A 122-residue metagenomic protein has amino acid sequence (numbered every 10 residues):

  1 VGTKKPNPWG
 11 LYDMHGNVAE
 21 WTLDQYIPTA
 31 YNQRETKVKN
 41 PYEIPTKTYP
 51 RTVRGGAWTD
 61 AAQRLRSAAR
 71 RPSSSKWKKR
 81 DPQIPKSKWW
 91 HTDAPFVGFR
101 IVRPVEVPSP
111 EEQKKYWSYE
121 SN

Functional and structural regions predicted by a protein language model:
T3, M14-N122: Surface-exposed recognition segments
P6-W9: Short loop/turn microsegments at loop-to-beta-strand junctions
